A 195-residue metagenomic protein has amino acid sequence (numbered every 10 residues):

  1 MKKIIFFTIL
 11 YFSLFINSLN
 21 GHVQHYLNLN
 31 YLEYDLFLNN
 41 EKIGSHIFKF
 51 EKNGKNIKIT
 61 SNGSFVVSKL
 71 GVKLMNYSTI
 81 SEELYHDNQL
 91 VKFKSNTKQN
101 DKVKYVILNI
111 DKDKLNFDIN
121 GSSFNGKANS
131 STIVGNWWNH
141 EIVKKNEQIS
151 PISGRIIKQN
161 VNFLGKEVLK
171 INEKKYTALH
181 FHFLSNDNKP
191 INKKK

Functional and structural regions predicted by a protein language model:
M1-I4: Positively charged n-region of N-terminal signal peptides that target proteins for export
F7-F15: Bacterial N-terminal signal peptides
S18-V23: Boundary at the C-terminal end of the N-terminal hydrophobic targeting segment
L27-L29, N96-N188: Solvent-exposed helix/loop surface patches that form functional interfaces
N28-K112: N-terminal mature ectodomain segment of secretory-pathway/periplasmic proteins
E33-D35, A178-H182, K195: Ordered hydrophobic segments in well-structured contexts
K189-K195: Short, intrinsically disordered, charge-balanced linker/junction segments flanking boundaries in proteins
